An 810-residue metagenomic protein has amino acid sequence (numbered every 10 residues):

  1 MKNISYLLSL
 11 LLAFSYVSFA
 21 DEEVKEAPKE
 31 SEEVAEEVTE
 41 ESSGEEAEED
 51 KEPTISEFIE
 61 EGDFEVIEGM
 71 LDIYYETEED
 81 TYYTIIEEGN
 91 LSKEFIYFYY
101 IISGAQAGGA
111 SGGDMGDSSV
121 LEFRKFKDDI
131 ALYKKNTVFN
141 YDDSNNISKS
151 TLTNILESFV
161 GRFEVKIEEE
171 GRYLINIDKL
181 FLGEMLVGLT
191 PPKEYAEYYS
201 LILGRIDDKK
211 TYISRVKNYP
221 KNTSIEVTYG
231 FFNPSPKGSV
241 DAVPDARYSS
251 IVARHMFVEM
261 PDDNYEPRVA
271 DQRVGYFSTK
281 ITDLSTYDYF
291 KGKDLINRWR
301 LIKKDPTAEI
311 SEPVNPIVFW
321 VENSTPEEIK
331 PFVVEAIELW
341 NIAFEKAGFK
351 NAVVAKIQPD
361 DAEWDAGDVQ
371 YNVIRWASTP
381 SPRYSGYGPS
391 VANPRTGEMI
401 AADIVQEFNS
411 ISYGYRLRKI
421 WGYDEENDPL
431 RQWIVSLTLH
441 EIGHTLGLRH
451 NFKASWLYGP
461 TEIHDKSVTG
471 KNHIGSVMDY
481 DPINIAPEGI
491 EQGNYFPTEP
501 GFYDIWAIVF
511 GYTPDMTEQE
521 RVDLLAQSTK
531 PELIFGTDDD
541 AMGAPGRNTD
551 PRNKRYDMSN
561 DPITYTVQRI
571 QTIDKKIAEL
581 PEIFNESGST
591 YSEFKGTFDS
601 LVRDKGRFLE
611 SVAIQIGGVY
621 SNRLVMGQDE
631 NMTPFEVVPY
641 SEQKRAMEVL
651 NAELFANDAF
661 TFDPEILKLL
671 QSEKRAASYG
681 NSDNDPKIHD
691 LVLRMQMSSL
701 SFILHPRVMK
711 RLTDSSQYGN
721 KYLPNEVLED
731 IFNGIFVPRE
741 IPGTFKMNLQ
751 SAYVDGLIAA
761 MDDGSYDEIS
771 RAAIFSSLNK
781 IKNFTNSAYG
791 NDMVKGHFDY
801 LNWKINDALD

Functional and structural regions predicted by a protein language model:
K2-D21: Sec-dependent N-terminal signal peptides
V24-T325, A343, A347, Q358-L430 (+7 more regions): Auxiliary tRNA-acceptor-end handling modules of aminoacyl-tRNA synthetases
I73, I329-A347, P429-W456: Conserved catalytic-core segments centered on acid/base and nucleophilic motifs
I96, D143-S144, P331, P487-G493: Short conserved micro-motifs at the rims of enzyme active sites and ligand-binding pockets
K350-V353: FAD-dependent oxidoreductase catalytic-site/capping-region signature
I357-A377, Q432-E488: The catalytic-center signature of Zn2+-dependent metalloproteases
E398-A402, Q406, V435-L446, P487-E488 (+2 more regions): Extended catalytic-interface subdomain
S455-D810: Conserved catalytic/binding loops enriched for acidic/polar residues
